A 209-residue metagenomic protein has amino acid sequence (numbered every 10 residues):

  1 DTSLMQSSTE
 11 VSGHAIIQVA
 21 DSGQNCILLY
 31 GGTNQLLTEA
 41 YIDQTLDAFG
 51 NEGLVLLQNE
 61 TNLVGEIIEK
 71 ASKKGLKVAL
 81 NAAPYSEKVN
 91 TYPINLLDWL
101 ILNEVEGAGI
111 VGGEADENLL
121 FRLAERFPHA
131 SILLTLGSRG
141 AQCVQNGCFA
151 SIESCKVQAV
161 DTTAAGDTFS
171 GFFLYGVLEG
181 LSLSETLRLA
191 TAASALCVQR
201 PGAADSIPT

Functional and structural regions predicted by a protein language model:
T2-S7, I17-A150, L181: Ribokinase/PfkB-type carbohydrate-kinase core domain
E10-G13: Short acidic/glycine-enriched loop/turn segments that link adjacent beta-strands
A15, I68-E69, K73-K74, S194-A204: Short flexible/disordered coil segments
E87-K88, E117-T209: Conserved phosphate-binding/catalytic region of the ribokinase-like
